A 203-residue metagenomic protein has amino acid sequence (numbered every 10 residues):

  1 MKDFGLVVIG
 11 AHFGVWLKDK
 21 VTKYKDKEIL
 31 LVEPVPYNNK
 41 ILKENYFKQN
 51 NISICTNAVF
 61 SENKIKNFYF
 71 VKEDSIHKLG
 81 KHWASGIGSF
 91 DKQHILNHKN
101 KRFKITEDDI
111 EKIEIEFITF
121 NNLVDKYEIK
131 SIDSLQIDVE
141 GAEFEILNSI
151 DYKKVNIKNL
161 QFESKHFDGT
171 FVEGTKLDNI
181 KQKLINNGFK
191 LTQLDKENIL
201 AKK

Functional and structural regions predicted by a protein language model:
M1-K203: Phosphate/nucleotide-binding beta-alpha loop and adjacent structural elements of enzyme active sites
